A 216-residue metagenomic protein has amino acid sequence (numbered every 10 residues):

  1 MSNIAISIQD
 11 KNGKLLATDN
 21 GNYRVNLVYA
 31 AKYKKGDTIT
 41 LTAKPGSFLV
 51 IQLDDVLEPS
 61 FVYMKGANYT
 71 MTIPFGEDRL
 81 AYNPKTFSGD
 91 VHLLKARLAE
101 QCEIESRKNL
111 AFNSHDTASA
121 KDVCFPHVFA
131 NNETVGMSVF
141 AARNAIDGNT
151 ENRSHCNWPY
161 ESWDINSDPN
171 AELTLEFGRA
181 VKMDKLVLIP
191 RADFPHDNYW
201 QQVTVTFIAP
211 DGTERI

Functional and structural regions predicted by a protein language model:
M1-F48, L53-E176, D197: Disordered, acidic Ser/Thr/Pro-rich linker "stalks" and the adjacent N-terminal cap of the next globular domain
H155, S167-N170, D193-I216: Trp- and acidic/polar-enriched beta-sheet ligand-binding modules for extracellular glycan and matrix recognition
A171-L173, R179-D184, Q201: Core residues of folded domains in eukaryotic genome-function proteins
E176, V187, T204-T206: Beta-strand cores of modular interaction/reader domains in eukaryotic scaffold and signaling proteins, especially PDZ
V181-P195: A short beta-strand element within beta-rich, extracytoplasmic domains of secreted/secretory-pathway proteins
